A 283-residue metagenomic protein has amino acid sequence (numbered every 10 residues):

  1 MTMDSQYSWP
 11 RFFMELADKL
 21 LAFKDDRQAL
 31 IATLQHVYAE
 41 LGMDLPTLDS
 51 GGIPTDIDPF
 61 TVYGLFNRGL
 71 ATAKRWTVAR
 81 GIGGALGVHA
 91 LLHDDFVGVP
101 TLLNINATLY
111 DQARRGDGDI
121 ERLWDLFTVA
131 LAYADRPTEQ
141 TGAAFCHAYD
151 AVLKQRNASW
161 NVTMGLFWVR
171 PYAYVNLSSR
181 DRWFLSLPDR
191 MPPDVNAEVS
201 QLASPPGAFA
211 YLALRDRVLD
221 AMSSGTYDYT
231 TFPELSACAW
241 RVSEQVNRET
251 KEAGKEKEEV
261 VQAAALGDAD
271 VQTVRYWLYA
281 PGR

Functional and structural regions predicted by a protein language model:
M1-Q155, P171-D268: An N-terminal alpha-helical hairpin/helix-loop-helix interaction module that forms a charged, gly/pro-flexible surface
V162-V169: Short hydrophobic alpha-helical segments that form membrane-spanning helices or hydrophobic packing faces of helical
V261-R283: Conserved N-terminal substructure of TIR/SEFIR domains
